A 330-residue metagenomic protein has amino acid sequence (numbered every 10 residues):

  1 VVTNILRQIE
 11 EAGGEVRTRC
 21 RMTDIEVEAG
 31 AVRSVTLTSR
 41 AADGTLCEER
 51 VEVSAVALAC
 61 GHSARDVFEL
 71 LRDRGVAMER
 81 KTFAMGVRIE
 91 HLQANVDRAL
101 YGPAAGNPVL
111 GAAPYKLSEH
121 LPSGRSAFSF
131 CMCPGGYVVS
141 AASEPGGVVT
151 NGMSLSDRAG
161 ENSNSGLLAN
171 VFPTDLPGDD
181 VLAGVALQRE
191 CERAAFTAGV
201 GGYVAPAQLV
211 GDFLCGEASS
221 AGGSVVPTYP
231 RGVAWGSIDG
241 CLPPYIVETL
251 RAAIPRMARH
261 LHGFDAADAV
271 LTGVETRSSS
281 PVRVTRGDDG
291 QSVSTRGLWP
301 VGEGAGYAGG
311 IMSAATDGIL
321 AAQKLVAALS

Functional and structural regions predicted by a protein language model:
V1-S330: Residues forming the flavin
